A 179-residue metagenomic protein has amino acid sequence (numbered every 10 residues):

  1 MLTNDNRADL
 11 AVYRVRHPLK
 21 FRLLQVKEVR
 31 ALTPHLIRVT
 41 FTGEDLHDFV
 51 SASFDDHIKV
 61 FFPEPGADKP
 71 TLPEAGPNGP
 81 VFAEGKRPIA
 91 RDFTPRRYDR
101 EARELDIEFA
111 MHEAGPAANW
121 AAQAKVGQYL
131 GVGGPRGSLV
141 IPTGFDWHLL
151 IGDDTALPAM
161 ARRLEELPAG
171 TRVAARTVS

Functional and structural regions predicted by a protein language model:
M1-S179: Extended, composition-driven regions rather than compact fold-specific motifs
